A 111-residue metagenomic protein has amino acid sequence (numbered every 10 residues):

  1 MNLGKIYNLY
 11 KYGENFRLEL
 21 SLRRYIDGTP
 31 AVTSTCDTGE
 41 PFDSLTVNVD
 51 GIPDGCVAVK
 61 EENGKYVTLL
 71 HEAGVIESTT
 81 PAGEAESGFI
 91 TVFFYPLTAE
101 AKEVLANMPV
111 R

Functional and structural regions predicted by a protein language model:
M1-K65: Short amphipathic alpha-helical interface segments
K60-R111: Short, compact, well-ordered microdomains
